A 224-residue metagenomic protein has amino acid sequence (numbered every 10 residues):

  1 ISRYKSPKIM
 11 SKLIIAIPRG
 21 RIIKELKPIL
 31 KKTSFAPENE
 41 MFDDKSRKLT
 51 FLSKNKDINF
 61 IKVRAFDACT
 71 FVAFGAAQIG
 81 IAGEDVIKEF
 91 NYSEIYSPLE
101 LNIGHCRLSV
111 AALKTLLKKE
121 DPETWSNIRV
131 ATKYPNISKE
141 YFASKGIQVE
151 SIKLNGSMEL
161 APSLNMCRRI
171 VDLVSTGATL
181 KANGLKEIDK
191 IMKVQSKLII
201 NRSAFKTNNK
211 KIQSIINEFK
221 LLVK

Functional and structural regions predicted by a protein language model:
P7-K224: Domain-level signature for soluble enzymes in the chorismate/prephenate branch of the shikimate pathway
